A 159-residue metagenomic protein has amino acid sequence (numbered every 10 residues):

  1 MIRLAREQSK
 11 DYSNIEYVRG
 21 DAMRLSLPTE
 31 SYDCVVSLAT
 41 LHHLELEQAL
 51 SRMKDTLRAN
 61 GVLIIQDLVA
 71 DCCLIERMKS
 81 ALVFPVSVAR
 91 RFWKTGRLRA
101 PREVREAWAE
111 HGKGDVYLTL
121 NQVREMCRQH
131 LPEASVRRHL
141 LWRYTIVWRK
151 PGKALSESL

Functional and structural regions predicted by a protein language model:
M1-L25: Class I SAM-dependent methyltransferase SAM/SAH-binding core
I15, Y32-D33, P132: Local beta-strand N-terminus motif with an aromatic residue
V36: A conserved beta-strand element that flanks and buttresses the S-adenosyl-L-methionine
A39-H43: Active-site recognition of the HExxH zinc-binding catalytic motif
L44-M53: A short, conserved alpha-helix within the catalytic core of class I
N60-L68: Conserved beta-strand signature within the Rossmann-like core of class I S-adenosyl-L-methionine
L68-R128, E133: C-terminal alpha-helical "lid/dimerization" subdomain adjacent to the S-adenosyl-L-methionine
H130-L159: Core SAM-dependent methyltransferase catalytic element
